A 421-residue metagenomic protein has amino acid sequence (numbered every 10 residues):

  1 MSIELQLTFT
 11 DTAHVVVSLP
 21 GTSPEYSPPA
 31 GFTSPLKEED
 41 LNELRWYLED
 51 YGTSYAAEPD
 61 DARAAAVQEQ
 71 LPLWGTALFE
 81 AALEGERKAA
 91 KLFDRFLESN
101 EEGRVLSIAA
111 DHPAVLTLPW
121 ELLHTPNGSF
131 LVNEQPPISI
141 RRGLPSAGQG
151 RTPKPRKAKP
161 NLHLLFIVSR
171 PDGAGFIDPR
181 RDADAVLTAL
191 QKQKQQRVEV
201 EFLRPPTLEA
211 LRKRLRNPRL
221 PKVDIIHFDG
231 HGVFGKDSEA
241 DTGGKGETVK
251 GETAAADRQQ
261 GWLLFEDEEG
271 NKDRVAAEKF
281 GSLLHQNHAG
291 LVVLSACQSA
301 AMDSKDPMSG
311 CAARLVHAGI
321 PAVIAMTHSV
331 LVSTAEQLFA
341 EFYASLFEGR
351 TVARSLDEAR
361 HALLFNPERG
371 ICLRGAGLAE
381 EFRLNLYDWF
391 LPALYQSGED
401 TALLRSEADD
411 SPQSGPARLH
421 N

Functional and structural regions predicted by a protein language model:
M1-L131, Q135-P136, A158: Non-catalytic, solvent-exposed interaction/assembly segments
I3, V115-G175, P221: Boundary/activation segment at the start of structured domains
I3-L5, L165, E201, V292-V293 (+1 more regions): Hydrophobic/aromatic beta-strand patches that form the interior of the parallel beta-sheet core in alpha/beta enzyme
L106-A109, V186, I226, L294 (+3 more regions): Residue-level detector of buried hydrophobic side-chain packing in well-ordered secondary-structure elements
D111, G150-E269, L294: A domain-level signal for caspase-like cysteine endopeptidase catalytic cores and their zymogen-processing architecture
V115-L123, G175-I177, K236-D237, M302-D303 (+1 more regions): Short helix/loop capping segments that flank catalytic or ligand/cofactor-binding pockets
V132-A147, A256-N287, S345-N421: Caspase-like cysteine protease fold
S139-L144, F228-F234, E239-E341: Catalytic cores of nucleophile-dependent amide-cleaving enzymes
